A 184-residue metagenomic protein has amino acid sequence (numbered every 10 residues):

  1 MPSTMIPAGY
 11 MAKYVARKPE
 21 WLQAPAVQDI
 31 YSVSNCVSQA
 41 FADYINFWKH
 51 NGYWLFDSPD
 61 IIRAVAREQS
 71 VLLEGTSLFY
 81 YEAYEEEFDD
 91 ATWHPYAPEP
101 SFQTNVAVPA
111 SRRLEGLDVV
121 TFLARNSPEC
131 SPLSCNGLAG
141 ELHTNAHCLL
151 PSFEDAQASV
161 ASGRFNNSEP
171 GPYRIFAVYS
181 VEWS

Functional and structural regions predicted by a protein language model:
P2-G52, E99-N145, G171-Y179: Short aromatic-glycine-(Arg/Gly/Cys) micro-motifs in beta-strand/loop hairpins
K49-Q103, H147-L149, D155-S184: Short, mixed-charge low-complexity intrinsically disordered segments
